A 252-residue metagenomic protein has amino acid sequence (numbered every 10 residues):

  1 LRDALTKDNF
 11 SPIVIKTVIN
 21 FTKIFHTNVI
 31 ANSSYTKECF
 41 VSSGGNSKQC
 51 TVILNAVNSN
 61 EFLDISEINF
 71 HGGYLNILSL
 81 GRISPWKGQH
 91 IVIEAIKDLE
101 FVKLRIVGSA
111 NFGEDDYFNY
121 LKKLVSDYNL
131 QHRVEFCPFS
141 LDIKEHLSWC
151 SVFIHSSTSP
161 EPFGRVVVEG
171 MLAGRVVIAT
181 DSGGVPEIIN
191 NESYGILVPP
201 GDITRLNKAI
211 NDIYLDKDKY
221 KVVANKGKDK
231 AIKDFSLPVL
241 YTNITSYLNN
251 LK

Functional and structural regions predicted by a protein language model:
Y35, A56: Carbohydrate-associated surface elements
T36, V41, R105-Q131, K219: Short, structured helix-loop element that forms part of the nucleotide-activated donor/catalytic region
L75, R82-D98, D116-N119, T204 (+1 more regions): A conserved mid-protein helix/loop that constitutes part of the nucleotide-sugar donor-binding site
G113-F118, Q131-S140, H146, I196-L197: Active-site donor-binding acidic/aromatic loop of nucleotide-activated sugar and phosphosugar transferases involved
S148-P162, R175: Acidic donor-binding loop of glycosyltransferase active sites
V176-A179, I189: Short hydrophobic beta-strand element within catalytic cores of glycosyltransferases and related nucleotide-activated
N191-E192, I196-I203, D212-K217: Conserved acidic donor-binding segment of nucleotide-sugar-dependent glycosyltransferases
R205, D212, K219-D234, L240-S246: A short, well-ordered alpha-helix in the C-terminal region of glycosyltransferases
